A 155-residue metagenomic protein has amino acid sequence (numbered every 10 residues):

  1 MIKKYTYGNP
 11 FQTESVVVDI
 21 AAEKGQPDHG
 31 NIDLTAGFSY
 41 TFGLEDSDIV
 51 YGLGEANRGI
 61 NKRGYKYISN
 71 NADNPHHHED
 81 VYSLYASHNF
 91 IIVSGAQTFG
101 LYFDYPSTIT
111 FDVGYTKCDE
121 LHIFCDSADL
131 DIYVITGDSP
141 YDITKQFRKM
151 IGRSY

Functional and structural regions predicted by a protein language model:
M1-Y155: Catalytic and substrate-binding clefts that recognize carbohydrates or anionic sugar/phosphate headgroups
